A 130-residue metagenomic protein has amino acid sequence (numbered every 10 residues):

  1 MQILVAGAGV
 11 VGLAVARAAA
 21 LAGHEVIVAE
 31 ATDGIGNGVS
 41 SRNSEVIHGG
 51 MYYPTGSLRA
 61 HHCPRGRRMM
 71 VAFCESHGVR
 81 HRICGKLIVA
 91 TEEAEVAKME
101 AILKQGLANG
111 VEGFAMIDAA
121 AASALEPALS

Functional and structural regions predicted by a protein language model:
M1-A8, N37-V46: Short low-complexity stretches enriched in small and charged residues
M1-V28: N-terminal Rossmann-like FAD-binding beta1-loop-alpha1 element of flavoenzymes
G9, T32, G50: Proline-glycine-enriched beta-turn/loop adjacent to the NAD(P) cofactor-binding site in Rossmann-like oxidoreductases
L13, N37, V96: Loop/helix-junction capping segments adjacent to catalytic residues or to phosphate/diphosphate-binding pockets
A20-N43: Glycine-rich FAD pyrophosphate-binding loop
E45-A121, L125: Dinucleotide-binding Rossmann-like beta1-alpha1 core, especially the glycine-rich loop that anchors the ADP
P127-S130: Short, intrinsically disordered, charge-balanced linker/junction segments flanking boundaries in proteins
